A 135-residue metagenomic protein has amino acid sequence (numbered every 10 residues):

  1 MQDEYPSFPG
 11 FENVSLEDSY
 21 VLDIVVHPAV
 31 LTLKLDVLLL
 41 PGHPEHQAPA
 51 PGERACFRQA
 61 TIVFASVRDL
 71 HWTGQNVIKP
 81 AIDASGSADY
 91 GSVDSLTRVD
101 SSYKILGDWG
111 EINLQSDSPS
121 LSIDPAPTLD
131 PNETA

Functional and structural regions predicted by a protein language model:
M1-A135: Surface-exposed, interaction-prone regions used to assemble/regulate multi-protein complexes
